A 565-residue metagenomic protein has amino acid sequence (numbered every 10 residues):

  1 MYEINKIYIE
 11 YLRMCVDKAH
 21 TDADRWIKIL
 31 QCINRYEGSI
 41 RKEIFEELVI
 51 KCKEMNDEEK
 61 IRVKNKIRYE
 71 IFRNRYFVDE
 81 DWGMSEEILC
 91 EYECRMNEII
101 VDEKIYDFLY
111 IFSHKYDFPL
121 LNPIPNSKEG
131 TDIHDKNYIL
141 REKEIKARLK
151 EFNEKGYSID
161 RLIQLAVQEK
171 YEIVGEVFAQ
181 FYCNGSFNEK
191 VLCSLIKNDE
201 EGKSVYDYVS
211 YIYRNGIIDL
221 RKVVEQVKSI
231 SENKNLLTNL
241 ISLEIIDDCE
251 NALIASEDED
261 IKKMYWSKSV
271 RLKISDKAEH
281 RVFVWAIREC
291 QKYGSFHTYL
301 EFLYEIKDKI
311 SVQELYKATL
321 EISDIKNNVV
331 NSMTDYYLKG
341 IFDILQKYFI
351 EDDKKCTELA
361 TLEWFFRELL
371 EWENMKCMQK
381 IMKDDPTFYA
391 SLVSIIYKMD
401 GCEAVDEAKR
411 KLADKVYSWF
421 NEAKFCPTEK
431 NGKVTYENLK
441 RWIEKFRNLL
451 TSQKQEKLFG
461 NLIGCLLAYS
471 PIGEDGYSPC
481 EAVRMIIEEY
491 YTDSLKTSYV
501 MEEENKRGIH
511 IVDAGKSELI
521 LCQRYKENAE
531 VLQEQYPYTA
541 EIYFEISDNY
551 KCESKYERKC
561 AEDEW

Functional and structural regions predicted by a protein language model:
M1-E504: Non-catalytic all-alpha helical scaffold/repeat segments
S494-R507, V512-D513, E562-W565: Non-globular sequence segments
A514-K526: Short amphipathic alpha-helical heptad-repeat segments
K526-L532: Short, charged/polar, low-complexity loop and linker segments that flank or interrupt alpha-helical bundles
N528, E545-I546, E553: The canonical alpha-helical register within tetratricopeptide repeats
T539-N549: Short, charged, amphipathic alpha-helical segments
Y550-E564: Amphipathic alpha-helical coiled-coil segments
